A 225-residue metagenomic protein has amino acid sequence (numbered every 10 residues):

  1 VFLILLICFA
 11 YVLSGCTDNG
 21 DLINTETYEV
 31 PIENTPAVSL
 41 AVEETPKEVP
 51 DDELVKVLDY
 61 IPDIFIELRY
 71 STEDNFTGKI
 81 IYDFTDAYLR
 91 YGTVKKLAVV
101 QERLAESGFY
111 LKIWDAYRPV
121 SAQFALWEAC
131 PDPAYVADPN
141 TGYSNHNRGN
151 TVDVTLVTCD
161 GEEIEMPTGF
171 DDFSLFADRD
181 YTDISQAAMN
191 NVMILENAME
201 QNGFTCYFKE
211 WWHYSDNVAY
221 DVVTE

Functional and structural regions predicted by a protein language model:
V1-D18: Sec-dependent N-terminal signal peptides of Gram-positive bacterial secreted proteins and lipoproteins
C16-W114, E128-K209, S215-E225: Extracytoplasmic cell-surface/polysaccharide-interacting catalytic and binding patches
P119: Segments that shape or occlude catalytic/ligand-binding pockets
A122: Short, well-ordered surface patches within globular domains
